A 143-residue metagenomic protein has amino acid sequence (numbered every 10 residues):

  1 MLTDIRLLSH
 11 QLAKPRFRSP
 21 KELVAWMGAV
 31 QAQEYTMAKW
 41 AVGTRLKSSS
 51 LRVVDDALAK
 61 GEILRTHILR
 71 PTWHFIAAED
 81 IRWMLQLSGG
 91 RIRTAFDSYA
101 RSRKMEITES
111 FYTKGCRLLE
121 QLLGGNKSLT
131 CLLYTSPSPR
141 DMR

Functional and structural regions predicted by a protein language model:
M1-L132, S136: Phosphate-backbone binding and catalysis cores of DNA-processing enzymes
P137-R143: Single conserved hydrophobic/aromatic residue that forms the stacking wall/gate of nucleotide- or nucleobase-binding
